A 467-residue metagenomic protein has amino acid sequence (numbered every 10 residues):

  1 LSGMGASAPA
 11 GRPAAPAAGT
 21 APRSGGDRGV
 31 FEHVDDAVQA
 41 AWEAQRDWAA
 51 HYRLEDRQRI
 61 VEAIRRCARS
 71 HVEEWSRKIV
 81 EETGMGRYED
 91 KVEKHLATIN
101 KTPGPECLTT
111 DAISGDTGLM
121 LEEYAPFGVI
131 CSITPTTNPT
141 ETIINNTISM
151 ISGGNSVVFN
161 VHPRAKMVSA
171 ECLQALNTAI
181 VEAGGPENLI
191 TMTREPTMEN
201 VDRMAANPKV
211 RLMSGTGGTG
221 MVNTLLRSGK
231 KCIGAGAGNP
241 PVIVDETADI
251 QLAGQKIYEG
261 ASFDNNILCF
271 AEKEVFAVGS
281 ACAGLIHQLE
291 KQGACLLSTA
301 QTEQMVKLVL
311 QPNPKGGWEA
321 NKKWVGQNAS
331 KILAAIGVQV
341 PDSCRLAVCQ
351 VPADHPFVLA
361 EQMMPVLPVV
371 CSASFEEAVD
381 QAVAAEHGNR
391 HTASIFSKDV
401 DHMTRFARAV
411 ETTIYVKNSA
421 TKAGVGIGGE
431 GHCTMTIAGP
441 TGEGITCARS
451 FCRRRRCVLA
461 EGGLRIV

Functional and structural regions predicted by a protein language model:
L1-L121, S149, K291: N-terminal Rossmann-like NAD(P)+-binding subdomain of aldehyde/semialdehyde dehydrogenases
G5, V38, W42-A49, I64-V72 (+15 more regions): Structural signal for hydrophobic packing residues in well-ordered secondary-structure cores of soluble enzyme domains
A21-S24, R53, V338-V467: Conserved C-terminal structural/oligomerization subdomain of aldehyde/semialdehyde dehydrogenase
R28, V222-A353: ALDH superfamily catalytic-core signature
G29-E32, D36-Q39, Y52-E55, R59 (+22 more regions): Conserved active-site and cofactor/substrate-binding residues in soluble primary-metabolism enzymes
T109-L252: Rossmann-like NAD(P) dinucleotide-binding subdomain of oxidoreductase/dehydrogenase enzymes
A205-P208, D249, L310-A320, E361 (+1 more regions): Short, surface-exposed amphipathic charged segments that create phosphate/polyanion-binding patches used for binding
